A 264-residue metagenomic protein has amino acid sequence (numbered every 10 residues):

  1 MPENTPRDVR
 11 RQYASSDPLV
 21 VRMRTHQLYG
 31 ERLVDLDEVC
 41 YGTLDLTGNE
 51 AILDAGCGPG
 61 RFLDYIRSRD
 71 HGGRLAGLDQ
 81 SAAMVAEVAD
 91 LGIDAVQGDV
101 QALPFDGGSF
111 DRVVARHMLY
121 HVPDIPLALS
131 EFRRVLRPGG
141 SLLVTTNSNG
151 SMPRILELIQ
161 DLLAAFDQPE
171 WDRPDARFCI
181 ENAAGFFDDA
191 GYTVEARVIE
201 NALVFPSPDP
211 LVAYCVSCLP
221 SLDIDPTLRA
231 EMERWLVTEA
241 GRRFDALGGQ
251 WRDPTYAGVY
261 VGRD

Functional and structural regions predicted by a protein language model:
M1-T47, R61-F62, M84: Conserved class I S-adenosyl-L-methionine
A51, G140-S141: Short glycine-centered segments of the SAM/dcSAM-binding site in methyltransferase folds
A51-A102: Class I SAM-dependent methyltransferase SAM/SAH-binding core
P59, A176-D264: Conserved Class I S-adenosyl-L-methionine
Q101-V113: A short acidic, Gly/Pro-enriched loop at the edge of an enzyme's catalytic core that lines a small-molecule cofactor
R112-I125: A short SAM/SAH-binding and catalytic strip from SAM-dependent methyltransferases
P126-P138: A short glycine-rich, Lys/Arg-flanked "PGG" loop and its adjoining helix->strand segment in the class I
L143-F166: Conserved class I S-adenosyl-L-methionine
